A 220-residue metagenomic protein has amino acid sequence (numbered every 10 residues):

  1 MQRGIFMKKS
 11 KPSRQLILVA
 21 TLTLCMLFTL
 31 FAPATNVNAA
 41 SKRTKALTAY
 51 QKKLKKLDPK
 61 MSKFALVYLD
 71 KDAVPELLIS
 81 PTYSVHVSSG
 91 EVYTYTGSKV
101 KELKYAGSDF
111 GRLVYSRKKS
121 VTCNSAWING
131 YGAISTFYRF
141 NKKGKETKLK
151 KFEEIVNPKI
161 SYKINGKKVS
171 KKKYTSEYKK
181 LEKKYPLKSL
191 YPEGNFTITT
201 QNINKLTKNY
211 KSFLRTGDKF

Functional and structural regions predicted by a protein language model:
M1-F6: Short, Lys/Arg-enriched N-terminal segments with co-localized hydrophobic residues within the first ~10-30 amino acids
K11-N36: Sec-dependent N-terminal signal peptides of Gram-positive bacterial secreted proteins and lipoproteins
A34, A40-S41, K45, K52 (+1 more regions): Acidic, small-residue rich beta-repeat scaffolds with periodic aromatic anchors
A40-P59, K99-R112: Blade-edge motifs of beta-propeller repeat domains
K42, S88-Y105, T136-K143: Beta-propeller blade repeat segments, especially FG-GAP/WD-type strand-to-loop junctions in 6- to 7-bladed propeller
K60-L69, F110-S120: Beta-propeller blade termini
K71-P81, K118-N124: Acidic/hydrophobic-patterned starts of short beta strands in beta-sheet-rich repeat architectures
T82-H86, I128-G130: Short glycine/acidic-enriched loop and turn motifs that connect beta-strands
